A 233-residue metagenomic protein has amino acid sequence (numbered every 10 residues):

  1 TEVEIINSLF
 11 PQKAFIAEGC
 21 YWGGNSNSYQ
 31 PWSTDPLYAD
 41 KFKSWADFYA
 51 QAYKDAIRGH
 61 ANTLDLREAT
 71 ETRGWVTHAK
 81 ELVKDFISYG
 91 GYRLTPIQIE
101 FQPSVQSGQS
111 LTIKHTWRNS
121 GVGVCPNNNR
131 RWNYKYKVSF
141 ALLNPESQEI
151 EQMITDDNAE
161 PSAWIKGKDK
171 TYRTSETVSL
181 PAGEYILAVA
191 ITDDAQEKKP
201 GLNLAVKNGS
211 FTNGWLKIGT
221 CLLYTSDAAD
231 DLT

Functional and structural regions predicted by a protein language model:
T1-T70: Catalytic-core regions of glycoside hydrolase
A50-Q98: Catalytic cores of secreted or luminal carbohydrate-active enzymes
N119-G123, A195: Short, acidic/polar linear motifs in exposed loop/turn regions
N127-V138: Short coil-to-beta strand junction motifs in C2/discoidin
Q152-S179: A beta-strand/beta-hairpin structural motif
G183-A190: A short tyrosine-centered beta-strand micro-motif
T192-L204: Short acidic/polar inter-strand loop motif in beta-rich domains
Y224-A229: Conserved small/polar residues in nucleotide/adenosyl-binding loops
